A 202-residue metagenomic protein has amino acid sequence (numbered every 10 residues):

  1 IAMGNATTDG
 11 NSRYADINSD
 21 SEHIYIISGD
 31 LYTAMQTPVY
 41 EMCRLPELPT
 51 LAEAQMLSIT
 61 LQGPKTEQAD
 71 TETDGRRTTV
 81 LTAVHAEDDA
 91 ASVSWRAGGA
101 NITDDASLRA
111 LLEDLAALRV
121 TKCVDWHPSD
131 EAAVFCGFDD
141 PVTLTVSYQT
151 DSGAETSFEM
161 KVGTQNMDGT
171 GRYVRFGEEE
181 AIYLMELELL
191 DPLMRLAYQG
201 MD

Functional and structural regions predicted by a protein language model:
I1-D202: Soluble, acidic/polar mature domains that operate outside membranes
